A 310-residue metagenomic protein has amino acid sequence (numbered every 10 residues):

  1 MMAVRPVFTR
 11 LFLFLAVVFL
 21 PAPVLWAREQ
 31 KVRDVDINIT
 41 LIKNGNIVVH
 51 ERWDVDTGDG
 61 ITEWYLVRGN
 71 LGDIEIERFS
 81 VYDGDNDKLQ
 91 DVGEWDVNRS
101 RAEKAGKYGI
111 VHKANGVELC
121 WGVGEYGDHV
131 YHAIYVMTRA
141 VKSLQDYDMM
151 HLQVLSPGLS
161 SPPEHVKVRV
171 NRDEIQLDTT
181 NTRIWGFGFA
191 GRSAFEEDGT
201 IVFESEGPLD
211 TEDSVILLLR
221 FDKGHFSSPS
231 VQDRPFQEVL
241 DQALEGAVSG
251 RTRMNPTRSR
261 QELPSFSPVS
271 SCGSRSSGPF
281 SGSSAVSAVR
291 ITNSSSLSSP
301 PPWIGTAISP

Functional and structural regions predicted by a protein language model:
M1-V4, F19-P21: Selective for proline/serine-rich intrinsically disordered segments in cytosolic/nuclear regulatory regions
M2-F12: Bacterial N-terminal signal peptides that target proteins for export
R10-A22: Bacterial N-terminal signal peptides
L25-G278, T292-P310: Lumenal/extracellular ectodomains and adaptor appendage modules of the eukaryotic vesicle/secretory system
F280-S287: C-terminal signal-anchor/stop-transfer transmembrane helix together with its immediate cytosolic, Lys/Arg-enriched
